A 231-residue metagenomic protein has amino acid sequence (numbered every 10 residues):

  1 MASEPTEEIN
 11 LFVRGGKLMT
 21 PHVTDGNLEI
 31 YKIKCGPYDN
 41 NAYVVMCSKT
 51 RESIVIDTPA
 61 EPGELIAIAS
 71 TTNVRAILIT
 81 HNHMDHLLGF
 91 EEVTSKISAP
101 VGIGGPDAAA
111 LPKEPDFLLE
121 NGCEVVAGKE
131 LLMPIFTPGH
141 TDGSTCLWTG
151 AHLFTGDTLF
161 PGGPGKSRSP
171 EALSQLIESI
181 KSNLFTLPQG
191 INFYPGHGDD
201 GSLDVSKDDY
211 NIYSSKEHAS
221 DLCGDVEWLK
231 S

Functional and structural regions predicted by a protein language model:
E4-V23: Short glycine- and acidic-rich boundary segments immediately preceding or forming the N-terminal edge of structured
T20-T72, T145-G156, P161: Conserved beta-strand hairpin/beta-sheet module of binuclear metal-dependent hydrolase folds, prominently
K32, V44, E124-V126, M133 (+2 more regions): Residue-level detector of beta-strand face positions
I33, L119, T137: Hydrophobic residues at beta-strand termini and immediately following loops that shape nucleotide-binding pockets
T50-S53, A60-L131, P164, D209-K216: Active-site HxH/HxHxD metal-binding segment of metal-dependent hydrolases
V55-I56, R75-H83, V101-G105, T137-G139 (+2 more regions): Active-site neighborhood of phospho(di)ester-bond hydrolases with catalytic His/Asp-centered motifs
T58, L87, L176-I180: Aromatic/hydrophobic pocket-lining residues that form the small-molecule binding cavity in soluble enzyme cores
F136, D142-S231: Metallo-beta-lactamase
